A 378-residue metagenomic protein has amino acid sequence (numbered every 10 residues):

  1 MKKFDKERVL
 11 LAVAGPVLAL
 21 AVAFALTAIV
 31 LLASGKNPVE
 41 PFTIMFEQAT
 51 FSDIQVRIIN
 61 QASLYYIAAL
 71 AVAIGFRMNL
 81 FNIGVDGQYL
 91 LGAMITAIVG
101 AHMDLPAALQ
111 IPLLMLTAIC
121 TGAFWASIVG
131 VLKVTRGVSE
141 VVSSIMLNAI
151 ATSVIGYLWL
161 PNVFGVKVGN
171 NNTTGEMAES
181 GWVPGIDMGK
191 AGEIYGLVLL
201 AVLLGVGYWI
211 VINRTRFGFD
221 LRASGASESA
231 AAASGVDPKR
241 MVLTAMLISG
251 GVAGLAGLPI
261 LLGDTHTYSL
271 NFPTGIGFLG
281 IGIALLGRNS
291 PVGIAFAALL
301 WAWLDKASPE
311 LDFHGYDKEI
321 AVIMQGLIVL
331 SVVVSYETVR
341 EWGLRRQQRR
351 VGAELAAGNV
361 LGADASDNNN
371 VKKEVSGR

Functional and structural regions predicted by a protein language model:
M1-L20, A28-I29, A226, A233-R240 (+1 more regions): Cytosolic-side transmembrane-helix boundaries in multi-pass membrane proteins
K2-A14, F76-G84, P106-M177, V211-R214 (+2 more regions): Short loop segments and helix-boundary regions at transmembrane helix junctions of multi-pass inner-membrane proteins
V9-G15, E47-N60, G84, A107-P112 (+2 more regions): Interfacial loop-to-helix junctions that mark the boundaries of transmembrane helices in multi-pass membrane
G15-L32, A68-V72, A93, A97-V99 (+7 more regions): Hydrophobic core segments of alpha-helical transmembrane domains in multi-pass membrane transport and ion-translocation
I29-S34, E40, I44-M103, M115 (+4 more regions): Single transmembrane alpha-helix segments in multi-pass membrane proteins
Q48, S52, E140, S144 (+4 more regions): Transmembrane helix-bundle core of multi-pass membrane transporters and related energy-transducing complexes
F124, G189-T267, P291-V292, F296: Helix-loop-helix "hairpin" substructures at the membrane interface of multi-pass membrane proteins
L247-A253, P259-G326: Transmembrane alpha-helical segments in multi-pass inner-membrane proteins
